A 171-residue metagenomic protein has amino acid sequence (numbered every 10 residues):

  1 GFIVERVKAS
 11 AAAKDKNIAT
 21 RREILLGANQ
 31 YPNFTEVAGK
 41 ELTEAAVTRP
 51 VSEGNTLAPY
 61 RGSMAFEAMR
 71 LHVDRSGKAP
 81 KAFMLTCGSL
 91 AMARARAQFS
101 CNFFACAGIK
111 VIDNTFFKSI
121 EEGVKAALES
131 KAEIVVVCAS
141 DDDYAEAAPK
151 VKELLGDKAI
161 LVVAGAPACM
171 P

Functional and structural regions predicted by a protein language model:
G1-P171: Domain-level signal for soluble alpha/beta catalytic cores
